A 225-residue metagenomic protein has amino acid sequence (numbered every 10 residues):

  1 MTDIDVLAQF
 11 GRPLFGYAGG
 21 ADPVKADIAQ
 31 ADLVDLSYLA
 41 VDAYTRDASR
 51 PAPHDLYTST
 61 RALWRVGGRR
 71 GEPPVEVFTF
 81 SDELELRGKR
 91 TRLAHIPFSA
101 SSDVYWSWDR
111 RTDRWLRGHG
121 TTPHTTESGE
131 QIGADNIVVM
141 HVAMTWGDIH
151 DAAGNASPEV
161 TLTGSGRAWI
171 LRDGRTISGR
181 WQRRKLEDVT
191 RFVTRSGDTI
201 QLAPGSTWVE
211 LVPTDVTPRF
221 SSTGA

Functional and structural regions predicted by a protein language model:
M1-A225: A surface/extracellular/periplasmic glyco- and lipid-processing/surface-interacting theme
